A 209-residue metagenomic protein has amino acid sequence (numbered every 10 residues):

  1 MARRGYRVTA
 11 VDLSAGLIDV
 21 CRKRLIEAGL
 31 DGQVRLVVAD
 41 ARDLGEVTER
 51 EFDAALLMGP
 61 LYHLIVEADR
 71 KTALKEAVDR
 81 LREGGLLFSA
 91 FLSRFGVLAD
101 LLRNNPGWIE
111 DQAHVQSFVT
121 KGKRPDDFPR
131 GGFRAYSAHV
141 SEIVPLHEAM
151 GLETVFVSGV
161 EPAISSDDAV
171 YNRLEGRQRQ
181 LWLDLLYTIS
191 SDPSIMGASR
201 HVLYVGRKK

Functional and structural regions predicted by a protein language model:
M1-L44: Class I SAM-dependent methyltransferase SAM/SAH-binding core
R42, E46-A55: A short acidic, Gly/Pro-enriched loop at the edge of an enzyme's catalytic core that lines a small-molecule cofactor
D53-A68: A short SAM/SAH-binding and catalytic strip from SAM-dependent methyltransferases
K71-L86: A short glycine-rich, Lys/Arg-flanked "PGG" loop and its adjoining helix->strand segment in the class I
L86-F118: Conserved class I S-adenosyl-L-methionine
E110-A135: C-terminal alpha-helical "lid/dimerization" subdomain adjacent to the S-adenosyl-L-methionine
G132-V157: Short alpha-helix
V155-K209: A C-terminal cap/extension of S-adenosyl-L-methionine-dependent methyltransferases that defines the acceptor-substrate
